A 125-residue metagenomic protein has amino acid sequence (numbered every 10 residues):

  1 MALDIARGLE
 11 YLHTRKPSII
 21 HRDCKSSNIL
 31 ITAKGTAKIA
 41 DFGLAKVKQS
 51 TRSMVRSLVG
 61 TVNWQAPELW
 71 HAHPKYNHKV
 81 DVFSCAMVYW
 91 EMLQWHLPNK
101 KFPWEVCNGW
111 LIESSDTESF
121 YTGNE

Functional and structural regions predicted by a protein language model:
R7-I19: Protein kinase catalytic-loop region centered on the HRD/HxD motif
K16-I31: Catalytic-loop of the protein kinase fold
V55-E68: Conserved activation segment of eukaryotic-like protein kinases, specifically the C-terminal portion of the activation
L69-K79: Conserved end of the kinase activation segment
L97-E125: C-terminal lobe of the eukaryotic/viral protein kinase catalytic domain
